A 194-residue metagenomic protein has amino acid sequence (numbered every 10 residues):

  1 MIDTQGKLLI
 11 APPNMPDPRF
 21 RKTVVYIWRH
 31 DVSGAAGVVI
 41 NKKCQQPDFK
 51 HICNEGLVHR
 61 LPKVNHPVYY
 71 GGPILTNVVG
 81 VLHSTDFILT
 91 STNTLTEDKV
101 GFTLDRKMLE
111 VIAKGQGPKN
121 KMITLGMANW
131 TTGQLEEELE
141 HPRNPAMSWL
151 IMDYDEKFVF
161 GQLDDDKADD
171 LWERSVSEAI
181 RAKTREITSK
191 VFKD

Functional and structural regions predicted by a protein language model:
M1-D194: A short aromatic-anchored loop/beta-hairpin motif
